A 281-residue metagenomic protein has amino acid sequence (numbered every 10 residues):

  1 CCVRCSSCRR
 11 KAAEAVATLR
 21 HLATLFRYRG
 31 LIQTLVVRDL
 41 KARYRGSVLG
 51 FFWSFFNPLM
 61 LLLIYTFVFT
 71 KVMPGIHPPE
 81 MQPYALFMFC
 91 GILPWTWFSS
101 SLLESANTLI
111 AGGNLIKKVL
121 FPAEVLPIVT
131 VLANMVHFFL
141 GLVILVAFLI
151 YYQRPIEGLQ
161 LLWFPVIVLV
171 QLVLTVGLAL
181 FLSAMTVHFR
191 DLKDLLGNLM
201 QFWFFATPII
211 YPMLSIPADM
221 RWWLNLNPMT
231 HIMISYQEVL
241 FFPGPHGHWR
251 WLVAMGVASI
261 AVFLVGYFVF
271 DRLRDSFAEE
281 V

Functional and structural regions predicted by a protein language model:
V3-V281: Hydrophobic transmembrane alpha-helices and immediately adjacent juxtamembrane helices of multi-pass inner-membrane
